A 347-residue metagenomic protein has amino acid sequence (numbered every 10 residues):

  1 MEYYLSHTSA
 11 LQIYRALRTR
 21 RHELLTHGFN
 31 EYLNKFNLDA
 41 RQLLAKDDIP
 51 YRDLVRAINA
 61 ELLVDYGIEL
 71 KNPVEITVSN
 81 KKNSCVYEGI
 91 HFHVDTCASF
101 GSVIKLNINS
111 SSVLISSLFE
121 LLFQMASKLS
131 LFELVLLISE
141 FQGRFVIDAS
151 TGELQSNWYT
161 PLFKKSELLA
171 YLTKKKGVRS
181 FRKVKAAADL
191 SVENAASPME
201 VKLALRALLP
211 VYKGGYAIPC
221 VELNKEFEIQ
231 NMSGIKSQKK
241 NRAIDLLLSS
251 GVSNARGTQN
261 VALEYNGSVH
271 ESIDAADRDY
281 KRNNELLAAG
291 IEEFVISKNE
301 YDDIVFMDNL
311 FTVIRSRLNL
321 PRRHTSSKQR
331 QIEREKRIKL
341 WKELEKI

Functional and structural regions predicted by a protein language model:
M1-K176, K339-I347: Short gly/ser-rich loop at a beta-strand->alpha-helix junction or flexible surface loop bordering the NTP-binding
W158-I347: Surface segments flanking catalytic/ligand-binding clefts of nucleic-acid enzymes
